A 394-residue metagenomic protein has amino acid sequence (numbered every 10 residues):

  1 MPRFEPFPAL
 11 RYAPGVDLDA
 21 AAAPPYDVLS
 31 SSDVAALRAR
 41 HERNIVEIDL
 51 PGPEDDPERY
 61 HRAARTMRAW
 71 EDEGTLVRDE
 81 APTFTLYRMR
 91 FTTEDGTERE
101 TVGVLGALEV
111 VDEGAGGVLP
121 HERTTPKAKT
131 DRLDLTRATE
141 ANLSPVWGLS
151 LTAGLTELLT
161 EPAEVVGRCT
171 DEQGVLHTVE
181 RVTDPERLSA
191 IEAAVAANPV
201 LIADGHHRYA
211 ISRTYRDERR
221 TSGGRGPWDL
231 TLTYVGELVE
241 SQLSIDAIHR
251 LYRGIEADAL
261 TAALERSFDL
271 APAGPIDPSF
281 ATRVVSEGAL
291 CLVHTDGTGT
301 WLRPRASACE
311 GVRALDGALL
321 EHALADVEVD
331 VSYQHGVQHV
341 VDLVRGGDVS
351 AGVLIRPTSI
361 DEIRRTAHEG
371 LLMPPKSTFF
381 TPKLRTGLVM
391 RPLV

Functional and structural regions predicted by a protein language model:
M1-V394: Surface-exposed, charge/polar-rich loops and edge strands
